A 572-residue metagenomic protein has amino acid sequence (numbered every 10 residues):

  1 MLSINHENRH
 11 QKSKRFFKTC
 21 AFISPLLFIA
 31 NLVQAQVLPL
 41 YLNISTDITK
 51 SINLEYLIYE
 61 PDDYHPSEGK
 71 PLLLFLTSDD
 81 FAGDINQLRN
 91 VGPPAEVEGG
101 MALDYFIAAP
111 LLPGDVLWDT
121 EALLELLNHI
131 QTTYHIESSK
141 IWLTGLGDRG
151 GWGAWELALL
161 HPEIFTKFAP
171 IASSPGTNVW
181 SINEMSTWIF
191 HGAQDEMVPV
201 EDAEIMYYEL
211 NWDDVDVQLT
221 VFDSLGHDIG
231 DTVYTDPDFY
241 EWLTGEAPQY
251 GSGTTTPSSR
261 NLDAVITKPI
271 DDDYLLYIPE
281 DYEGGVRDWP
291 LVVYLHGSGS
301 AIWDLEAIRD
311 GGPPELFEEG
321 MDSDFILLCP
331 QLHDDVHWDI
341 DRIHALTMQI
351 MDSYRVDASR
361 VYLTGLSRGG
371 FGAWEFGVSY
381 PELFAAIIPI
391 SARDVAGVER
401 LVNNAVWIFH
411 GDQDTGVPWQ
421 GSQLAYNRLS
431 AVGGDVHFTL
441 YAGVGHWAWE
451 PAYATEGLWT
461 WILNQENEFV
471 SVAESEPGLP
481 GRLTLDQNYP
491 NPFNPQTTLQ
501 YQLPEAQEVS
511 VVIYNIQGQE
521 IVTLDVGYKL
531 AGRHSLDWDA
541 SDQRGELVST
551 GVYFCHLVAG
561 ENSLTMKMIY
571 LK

Functional and structural regions predicted by a protein language model:
V33-L72, Y105, W152, L157-L160 (+12 more regions): A domain-start/cap signature at the N-terminus of enzymes
D63-E68, D115-D148, D281-R287, D335-S367: Gly/Ser-rich "nucleophile elbow"/oxyanion-hole loop immediately N-terminal to the catalytic nucleophile in hydrolases
L72, L76-L124, L291, L295-L346: Active-site machinery of serine-nucleophile hydrolases
S139-N183, S359-V402: Primarily recognizes the serine-hydrolase "nucleophile elbow" in alpha/beta-hydrolase and SGNH/GDSL folds
F190, E196, V200-T255, G397-V398 (+2 more regions): C-terminal catalytic histidine-bearing segment of alpha/beta-hydrolase fold enzymes
E474-Y489, F493-N515, T523-V526, S535-W538 (+1 more regions): Glycine-centered coil/turn sites that cap beta-strands in beta-rich domains
T523, G527-A531, S535-D537, E546-K572: C-terminal tail/sorting-segment detector
